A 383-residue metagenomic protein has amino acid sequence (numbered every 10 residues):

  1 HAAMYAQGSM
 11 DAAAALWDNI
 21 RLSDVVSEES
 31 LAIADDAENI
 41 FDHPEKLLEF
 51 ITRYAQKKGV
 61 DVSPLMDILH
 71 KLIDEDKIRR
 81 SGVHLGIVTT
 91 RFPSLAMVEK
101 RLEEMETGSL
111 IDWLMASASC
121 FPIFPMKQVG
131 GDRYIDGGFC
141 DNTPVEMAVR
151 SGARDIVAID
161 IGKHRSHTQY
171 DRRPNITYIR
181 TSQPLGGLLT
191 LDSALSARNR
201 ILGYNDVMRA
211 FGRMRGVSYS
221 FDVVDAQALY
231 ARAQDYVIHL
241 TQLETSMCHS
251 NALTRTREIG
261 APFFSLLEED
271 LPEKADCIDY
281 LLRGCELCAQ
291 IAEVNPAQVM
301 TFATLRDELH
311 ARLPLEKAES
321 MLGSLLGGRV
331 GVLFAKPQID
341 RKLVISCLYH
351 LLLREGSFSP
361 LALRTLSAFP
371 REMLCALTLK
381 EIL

Functional and structural regions predicted by a protein language model:
A3-L383: Patatin-like phospholipase
